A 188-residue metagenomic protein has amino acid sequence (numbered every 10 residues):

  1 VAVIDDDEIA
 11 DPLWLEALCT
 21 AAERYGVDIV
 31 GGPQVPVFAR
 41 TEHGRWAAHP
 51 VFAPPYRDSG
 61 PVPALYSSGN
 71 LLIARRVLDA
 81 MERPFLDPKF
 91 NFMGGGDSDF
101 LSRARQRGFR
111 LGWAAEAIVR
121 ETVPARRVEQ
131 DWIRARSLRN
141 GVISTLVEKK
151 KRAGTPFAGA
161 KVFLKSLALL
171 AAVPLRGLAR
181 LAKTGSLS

Functional and structural regions predicted by a protein language model:
V1-I9: Short beta-strand-to-loop acidic/aromatic patch adjacent to the donor-nucleotide binding site
E8-A10, V35, D99: A short, conserved beta-strand element in the Rossmann-like catalytic core that flanks the donor/metal-binding loop
L13-G44: Conserved donor NDP-sugar-binding/catalytic core segment of glycosyltransferases
P33, A47-A64: Short, flexible, basic/aromatic active-site loop/helix in glycosyltransferases
S67-E82: Conserved nucleotide-sugar donor-binding and metal-coordinating catalytic region shared by glycosyltransferases
N91-F100: Acidic donor-binding loop at a coil-to-helix junction in glycosyltransferase catalytic cores that engages
Q106-R110, E116-V119, E129-P156: Catalytic core of nucleotide-sugar-dependent glycosyltransferases
A135-V142, R152-S188: Non-catalytic, C-terminal membrane-associated alpha-helical segments of glycosyltransferases
